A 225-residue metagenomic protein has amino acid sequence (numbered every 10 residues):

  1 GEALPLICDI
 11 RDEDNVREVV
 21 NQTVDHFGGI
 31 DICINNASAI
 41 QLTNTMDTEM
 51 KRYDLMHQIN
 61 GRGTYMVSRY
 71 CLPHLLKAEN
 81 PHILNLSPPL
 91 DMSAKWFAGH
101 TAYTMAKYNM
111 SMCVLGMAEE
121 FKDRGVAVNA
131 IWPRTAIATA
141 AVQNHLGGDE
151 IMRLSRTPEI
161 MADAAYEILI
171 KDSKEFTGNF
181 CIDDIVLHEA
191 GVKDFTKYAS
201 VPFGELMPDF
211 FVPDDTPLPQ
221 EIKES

Functional and structural regions predicted by a protein language model:
G1-L4, Q22-N35, Q41, A127: A glycine-rich helix->loop->beta "capping" turn within Rossmann-like NAD(P)(H)-dependent oxidoreductase domains
I7-V19, M50: The beta1-alpha1 cofactor-binding region of Rossmann-like NAD(H)/NADP(H)-dependent oxidoreductases
G29-D31, S111-V114, F121-P133, E175-C181: Conserved Rossmann-fold SDR core element
N44-T45, E49-D54: Substrate-binding pocket helix/loop in short-chain dehydrogenase/reductase
S68-R69, L115: A short, exposed helix-loop element centered on a Lys and neighboring polar residues
L76-K77, P81-D123, W132-I137: Catalytic loop of short-chain dehydrogenase/reductase
A130-I131, G148-S225: C-terminal helical subdomain
